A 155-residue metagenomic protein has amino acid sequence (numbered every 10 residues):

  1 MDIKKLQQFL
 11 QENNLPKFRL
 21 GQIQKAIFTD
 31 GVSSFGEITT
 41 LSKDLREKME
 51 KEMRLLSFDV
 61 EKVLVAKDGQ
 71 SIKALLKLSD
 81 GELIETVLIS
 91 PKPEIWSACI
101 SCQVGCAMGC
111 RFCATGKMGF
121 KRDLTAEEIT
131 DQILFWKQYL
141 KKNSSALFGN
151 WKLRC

Functional and structural regions predicted by a protein language model:
M1-W96: Flexible, acidic/Gly-rich N-terminal and inter-domain linker regions that tether and position cofactor-handling modules
Q22, C102-Q103: N-proximal short alpha-helices
A66, S101-C102: Short linear Ser/Thr-Pro motifs
I84-S101, A107-C155: Conserved Radical SAM active-site core
